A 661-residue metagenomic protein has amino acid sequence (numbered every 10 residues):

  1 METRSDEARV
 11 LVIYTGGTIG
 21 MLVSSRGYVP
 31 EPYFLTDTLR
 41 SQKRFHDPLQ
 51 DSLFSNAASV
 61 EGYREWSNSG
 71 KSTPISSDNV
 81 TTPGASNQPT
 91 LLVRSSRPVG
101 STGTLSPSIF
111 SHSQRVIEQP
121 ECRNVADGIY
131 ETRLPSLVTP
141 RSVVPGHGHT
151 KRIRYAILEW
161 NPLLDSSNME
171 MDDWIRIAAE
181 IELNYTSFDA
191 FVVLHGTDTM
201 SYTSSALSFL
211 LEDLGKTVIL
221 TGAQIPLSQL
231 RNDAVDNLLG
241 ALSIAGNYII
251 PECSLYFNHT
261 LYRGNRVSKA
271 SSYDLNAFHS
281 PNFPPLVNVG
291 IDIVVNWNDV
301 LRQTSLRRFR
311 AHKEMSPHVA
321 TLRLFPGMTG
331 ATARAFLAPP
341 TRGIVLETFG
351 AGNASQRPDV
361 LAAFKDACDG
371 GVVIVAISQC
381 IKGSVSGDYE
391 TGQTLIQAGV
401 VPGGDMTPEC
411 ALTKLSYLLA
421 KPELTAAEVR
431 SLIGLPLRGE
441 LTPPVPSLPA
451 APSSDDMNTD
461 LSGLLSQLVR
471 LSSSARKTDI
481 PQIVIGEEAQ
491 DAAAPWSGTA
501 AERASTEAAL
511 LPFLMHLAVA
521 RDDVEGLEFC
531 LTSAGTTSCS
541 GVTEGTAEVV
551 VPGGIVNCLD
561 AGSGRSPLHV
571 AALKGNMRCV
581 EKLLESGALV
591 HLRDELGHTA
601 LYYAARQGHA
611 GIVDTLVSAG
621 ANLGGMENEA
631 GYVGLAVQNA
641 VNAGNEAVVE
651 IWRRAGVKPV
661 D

Functional and structural regions predicted by a protein language model:
E7, I13, L35, R40-H149 (+3 more regions): Accessory alpha-helical/coil subdomains and C-terminal extensions that flank or cap enzyme catalytic cores
L511, G564, G597, E629-V633: Start-of-repeat signature of ankyrin repeats
G526, R578-C579, G611-I612, A647-V648: Conserved ankyrin/ankyrin-like repeat signature
C530-L531, L583, L616, W652: Conserved hydrophobic site in ankyrin repeats
V556-N557, V590, L623-G624, P659: Ankyrin-repeat inter-repeat connecting loop/turn
L559-A561, R593, M626-E629: Ankyrin-repeat boundary/linker signal
